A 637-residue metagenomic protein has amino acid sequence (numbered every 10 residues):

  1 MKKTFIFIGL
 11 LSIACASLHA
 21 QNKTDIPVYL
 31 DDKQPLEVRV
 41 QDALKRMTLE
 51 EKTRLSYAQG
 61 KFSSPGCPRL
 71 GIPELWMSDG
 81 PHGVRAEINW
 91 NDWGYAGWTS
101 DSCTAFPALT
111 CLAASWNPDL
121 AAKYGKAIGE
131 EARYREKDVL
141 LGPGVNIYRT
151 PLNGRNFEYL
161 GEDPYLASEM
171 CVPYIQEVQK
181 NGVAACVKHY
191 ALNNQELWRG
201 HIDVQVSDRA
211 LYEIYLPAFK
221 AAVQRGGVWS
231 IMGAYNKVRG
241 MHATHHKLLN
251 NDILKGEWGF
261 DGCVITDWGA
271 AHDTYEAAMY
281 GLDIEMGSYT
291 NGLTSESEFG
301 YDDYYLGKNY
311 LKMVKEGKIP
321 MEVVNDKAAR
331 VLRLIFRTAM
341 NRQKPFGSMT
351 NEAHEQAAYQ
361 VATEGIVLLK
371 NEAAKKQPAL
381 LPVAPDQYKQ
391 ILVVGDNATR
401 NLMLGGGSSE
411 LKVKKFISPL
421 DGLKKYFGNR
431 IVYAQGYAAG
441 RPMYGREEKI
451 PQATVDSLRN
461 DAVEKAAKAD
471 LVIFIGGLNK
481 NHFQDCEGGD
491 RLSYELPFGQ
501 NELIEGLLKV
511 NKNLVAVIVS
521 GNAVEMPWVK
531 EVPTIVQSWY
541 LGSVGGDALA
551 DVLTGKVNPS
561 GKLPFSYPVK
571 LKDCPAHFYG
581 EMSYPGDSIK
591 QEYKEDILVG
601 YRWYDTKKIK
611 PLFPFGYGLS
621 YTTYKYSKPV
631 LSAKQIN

Functional and structural regions predicted by a protein language model:
M1-D25: Bacterial Sec-dependent N-terminal signal peptides
S17-N637: Glycoside hydrolase catalytic-domain context in secreted enzymes
